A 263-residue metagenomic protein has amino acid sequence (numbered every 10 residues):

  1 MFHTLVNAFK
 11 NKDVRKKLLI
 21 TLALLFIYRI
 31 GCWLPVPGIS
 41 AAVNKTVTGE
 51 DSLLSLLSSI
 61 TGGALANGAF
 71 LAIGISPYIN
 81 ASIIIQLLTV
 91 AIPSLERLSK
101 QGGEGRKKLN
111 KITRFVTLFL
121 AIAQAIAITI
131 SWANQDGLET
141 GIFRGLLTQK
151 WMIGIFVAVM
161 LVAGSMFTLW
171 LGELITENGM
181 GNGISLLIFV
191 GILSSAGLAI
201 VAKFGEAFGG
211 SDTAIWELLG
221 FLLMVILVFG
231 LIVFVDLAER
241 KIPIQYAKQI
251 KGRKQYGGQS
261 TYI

Functional and structural regions predicted by a protein language model:
M1-S99, G103-I263: N-terminal cationic and glycine-rich segments that engage phosphates or anionic surfaces
